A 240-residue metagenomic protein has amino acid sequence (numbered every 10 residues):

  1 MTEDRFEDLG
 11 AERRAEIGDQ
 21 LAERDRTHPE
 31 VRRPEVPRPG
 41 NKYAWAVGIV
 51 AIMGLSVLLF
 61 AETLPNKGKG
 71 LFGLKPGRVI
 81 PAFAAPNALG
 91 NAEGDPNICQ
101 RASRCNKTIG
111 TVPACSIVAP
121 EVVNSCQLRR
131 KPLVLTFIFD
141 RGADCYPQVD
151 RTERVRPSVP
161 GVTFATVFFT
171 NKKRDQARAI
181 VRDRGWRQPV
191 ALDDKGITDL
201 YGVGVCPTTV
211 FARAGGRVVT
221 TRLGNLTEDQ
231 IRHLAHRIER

Functional and structural regions predicted by a protein language model:
M1-R32: N-terminal intrinsically disordered, acidic low-complexity segments at the extreme N-terminus
V31-A44: Short, Lys/Arg-rich cytosolic juxtamembrane segment immediately N-terminal
P34-V36, E62-V79: Ser/Thr/Pro/Gly-rich low-complexity linker/stalk segments immediately outside membranes or between
A44-E62: Hydrophobic membrane-insertion alpha-helices, especially the h-region of bacterial N-terminal signal peptides
A84-L133: A short beta-strand-turn-helix
R130, A179-R187, L192-E239: Thiol/disulfide oxidoreductase modules built on the thioredoxin-like
K131-R184, G196-D199: Structural microenvironment flanking redox-active thiols in thiol-disulfide oxidoreductases
